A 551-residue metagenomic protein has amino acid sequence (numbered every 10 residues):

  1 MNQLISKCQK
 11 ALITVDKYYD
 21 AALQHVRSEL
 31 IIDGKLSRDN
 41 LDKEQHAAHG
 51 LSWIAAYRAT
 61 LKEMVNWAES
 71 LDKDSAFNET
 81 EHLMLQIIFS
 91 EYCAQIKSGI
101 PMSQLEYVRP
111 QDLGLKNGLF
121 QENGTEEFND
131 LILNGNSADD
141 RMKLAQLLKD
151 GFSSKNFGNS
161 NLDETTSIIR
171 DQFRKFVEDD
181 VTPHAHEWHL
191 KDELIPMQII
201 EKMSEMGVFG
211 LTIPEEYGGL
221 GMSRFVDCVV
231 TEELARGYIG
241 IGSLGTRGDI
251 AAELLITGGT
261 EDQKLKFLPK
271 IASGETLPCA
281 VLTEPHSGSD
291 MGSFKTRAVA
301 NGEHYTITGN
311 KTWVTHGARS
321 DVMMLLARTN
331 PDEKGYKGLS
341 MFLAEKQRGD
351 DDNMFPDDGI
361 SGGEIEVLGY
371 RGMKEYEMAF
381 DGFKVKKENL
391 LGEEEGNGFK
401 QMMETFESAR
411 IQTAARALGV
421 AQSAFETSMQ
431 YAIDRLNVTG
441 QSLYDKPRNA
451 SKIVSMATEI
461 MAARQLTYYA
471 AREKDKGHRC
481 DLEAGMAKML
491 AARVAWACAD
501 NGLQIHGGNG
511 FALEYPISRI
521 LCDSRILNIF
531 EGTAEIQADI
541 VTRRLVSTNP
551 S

Functional and structural regions predicted by a protein language model:
M1-G237, I241, T246, G258-Q263 (+4 more regions): Alpha-helical interface subdomain recognition
M222-R224, D290-G292, H316-S320, G335-G338 (+1 more regions): Short glycine/proline-enriched turns and hinge-like loops at secondary-structure junctions
G274-L282: A short, Trp-centered hydrophobic/proline-enriched beta-strand micro-motif
S289, T312-A318, G369, A409-Q412 (+1 more regions): Glycine-rich phosphate/pyrophosphate-binding beta-alpha loops
T296-A298: A structural signal for short hydrophobic beta-strand segments in well-ordered beta-sheet cores
H304, T308-D358: A short core secondary-structure module
D350-G382: Flexible, small-/acidic-enriched active-site or ligand-binding loops
D381-K400: Long, acidic (Asp/Glu-rich), low-complexity accessory segments flanking structured domains
